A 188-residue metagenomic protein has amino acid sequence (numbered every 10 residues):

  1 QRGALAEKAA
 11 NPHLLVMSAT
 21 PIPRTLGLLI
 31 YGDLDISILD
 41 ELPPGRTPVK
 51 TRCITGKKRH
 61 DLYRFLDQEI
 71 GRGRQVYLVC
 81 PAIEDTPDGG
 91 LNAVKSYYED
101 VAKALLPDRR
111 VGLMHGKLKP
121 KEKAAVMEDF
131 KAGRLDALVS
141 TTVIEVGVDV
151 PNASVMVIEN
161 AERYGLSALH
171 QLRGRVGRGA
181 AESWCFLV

Functional and structural regions predicted by a protein language model:
Q1-V188: Inter-lobe coupling/hinge segments of SF2-like helicase ATPases
